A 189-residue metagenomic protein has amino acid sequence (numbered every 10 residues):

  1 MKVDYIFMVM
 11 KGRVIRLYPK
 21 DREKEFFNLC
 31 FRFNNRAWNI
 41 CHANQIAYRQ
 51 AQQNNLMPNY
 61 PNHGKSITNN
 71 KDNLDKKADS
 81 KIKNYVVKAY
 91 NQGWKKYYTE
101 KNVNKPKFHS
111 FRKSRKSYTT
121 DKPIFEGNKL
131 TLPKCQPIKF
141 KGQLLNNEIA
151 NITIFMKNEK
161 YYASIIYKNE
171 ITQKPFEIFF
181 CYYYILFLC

Functional and structural regions predicted by a protein language model:
M1-C189: Nucleic-acid substrate recognition interfaces
